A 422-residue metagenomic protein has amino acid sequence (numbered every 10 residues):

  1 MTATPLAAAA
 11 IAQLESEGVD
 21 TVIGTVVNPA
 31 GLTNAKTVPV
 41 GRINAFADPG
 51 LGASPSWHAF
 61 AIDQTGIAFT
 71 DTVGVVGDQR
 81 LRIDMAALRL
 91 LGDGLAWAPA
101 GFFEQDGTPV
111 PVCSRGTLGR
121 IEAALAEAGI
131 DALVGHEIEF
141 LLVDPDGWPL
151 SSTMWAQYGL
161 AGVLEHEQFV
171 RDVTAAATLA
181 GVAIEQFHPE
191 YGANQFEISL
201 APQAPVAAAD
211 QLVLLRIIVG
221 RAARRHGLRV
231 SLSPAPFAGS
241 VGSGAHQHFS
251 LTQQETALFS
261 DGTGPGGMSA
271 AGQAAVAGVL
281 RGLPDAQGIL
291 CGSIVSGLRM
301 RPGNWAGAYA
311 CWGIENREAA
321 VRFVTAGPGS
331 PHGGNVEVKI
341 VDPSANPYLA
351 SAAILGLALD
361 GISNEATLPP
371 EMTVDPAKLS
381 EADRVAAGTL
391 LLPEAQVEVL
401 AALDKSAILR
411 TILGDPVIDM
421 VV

Functional and structural regions predicted by a protein language model:
M1-P189, Q211, A387-V422: ATP/Mg2+-dependent ligation/transfer catalytic cores
P5-L6, A10, L214, L228-R229 (+1 more regions): Catalytic-core signal marking the mid-to-C-terminal active-site face
S16, A126-G129, P205-A209, G220-V230 (+3 more regions): Secondary-structure transition/capping motifs at alpha-helix termini and the adjoining loop/turn into the next element
N28, F103-P109, G162, P202-A208 (+3 more regions): A generic structural motif
A98-E104, M154, F196-P202, F249 (+1 more regions): Short, hydrophobic beta-strand segments
L133-D144, A180-L200, V230-Q247, A286-I294: Core alpha/beta catalytic barrel or barrel-like domain that forms the active/cofactor pocket in diverse metabolic
L150-L160, A193-A208, F237-G242, Q254-S260: Active-site-proximal beta-alpha loop/turn segments in soluble metabolic enzymes
H166, V170-T174, T178-I184, I198-P205 (+2 more regions): Accessory "access/gating" subregions that flank catalytic or transport cores
